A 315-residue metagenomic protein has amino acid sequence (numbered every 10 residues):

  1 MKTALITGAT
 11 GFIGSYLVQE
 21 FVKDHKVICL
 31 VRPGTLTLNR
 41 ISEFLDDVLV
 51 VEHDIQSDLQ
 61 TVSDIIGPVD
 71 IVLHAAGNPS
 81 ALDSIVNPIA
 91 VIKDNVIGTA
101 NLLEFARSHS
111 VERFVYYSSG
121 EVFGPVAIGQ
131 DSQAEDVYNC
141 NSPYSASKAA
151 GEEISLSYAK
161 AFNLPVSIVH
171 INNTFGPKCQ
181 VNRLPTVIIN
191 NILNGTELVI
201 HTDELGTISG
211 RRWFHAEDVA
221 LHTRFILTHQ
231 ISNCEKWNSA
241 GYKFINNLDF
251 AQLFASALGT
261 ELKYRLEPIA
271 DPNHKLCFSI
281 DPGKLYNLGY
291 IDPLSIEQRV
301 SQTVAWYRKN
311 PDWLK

Functional and structural regions predicted by a protein language model:
A4-V22: N-terminal Rossmann NAD(P)H-binding glycine-rich loop of SDR-like oxidoreductase domains
K26-L36: Conserved glycine-rich Rossmann-like NAD(P)H-binding loop of the short-chain dehydrogenase/reductase
L49-D94: NAD(P)H-binding glycine-rich loop region in Rossmannoid oxidoreductase-like domains and their noncatalytic homologs
H74, A100-S142: Conserved Rossmann-fold NAD(P)-dependent oxidoreductase catalytic core, especially the SDR/UDP-sugar
N87-G98, Y138, S142, A146-S147 (+1 more regions): Glycine-rich NAD(P)-binding loop of the Rossmann-fold in SDR/ketoreductase-type enzymes
F123-G124, S142-P143, S167-L184: Flexible, glycine-rich beta-alpha linker
P125, N141-S167: Active-site Tyr-X1-5-Lys
I192-K315: C-terminal substrate-binding subdomain of Rossmann-fold SDR/epimerase-dehydratase oxidoreductases
